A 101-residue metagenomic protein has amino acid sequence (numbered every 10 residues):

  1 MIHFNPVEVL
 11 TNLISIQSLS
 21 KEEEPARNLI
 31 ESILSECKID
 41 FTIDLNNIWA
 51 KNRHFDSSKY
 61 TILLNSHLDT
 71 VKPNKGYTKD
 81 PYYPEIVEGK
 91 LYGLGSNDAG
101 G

Functional and structural regions predicted by a protein language model:
M1, I30, K38, N65-H67 (+1 more regions): Mixed-charge, polar/low-complexity N-terminal
M1-I16, G76: N-terminal hydrophobic or amphipathic helices/low-complexity stretches enriched in small/hydrophobic/Pro/Gly
H3-P6, E23, R27, A99: Generic structural signal for well-ordered, non-membrane alpha-helical segments in soluble metabolic enzymes
L10-L13, L34, L63: Generic leucine side-chain signal with a strong bias for well-ordered alpha-helical environments
T11, S20, T70: Ser/Thr-centric signal marking residues that sit in or immediately flank functional binding/regulatory motifs
I16, S20, G93-S96: Active-site oxyanion-binding pockets that recognize sulfate/phosphate
S18-Y60, Y82-E85: A non-catalytic alpha/beta surface segment that caps or lines the substrate-entry region of metallo-dependent hydrolase
K59-G101: Active-site metal-coordination/substrate-binding segment of hydrolases, especially metallo-dependent peptidases
